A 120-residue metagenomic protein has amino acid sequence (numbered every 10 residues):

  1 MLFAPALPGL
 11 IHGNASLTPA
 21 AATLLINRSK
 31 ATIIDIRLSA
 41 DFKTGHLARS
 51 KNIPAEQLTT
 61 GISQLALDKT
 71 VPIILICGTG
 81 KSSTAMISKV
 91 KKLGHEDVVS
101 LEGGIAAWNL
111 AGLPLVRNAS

Functional and structural regions predicted by a protein language model:
M1-A21, L25-A31, S39-P72, K81-S120: Rhodanese-like catalytic fold shared by cysteine-dependent sulfurtransferases and DSP/PTP-type phosphatases
I34: Active-site flanking residues adjacent to catalytic metal/cofactor-binding acidic residues
I76-G78: Short hydrophobic segments within beta-strands
